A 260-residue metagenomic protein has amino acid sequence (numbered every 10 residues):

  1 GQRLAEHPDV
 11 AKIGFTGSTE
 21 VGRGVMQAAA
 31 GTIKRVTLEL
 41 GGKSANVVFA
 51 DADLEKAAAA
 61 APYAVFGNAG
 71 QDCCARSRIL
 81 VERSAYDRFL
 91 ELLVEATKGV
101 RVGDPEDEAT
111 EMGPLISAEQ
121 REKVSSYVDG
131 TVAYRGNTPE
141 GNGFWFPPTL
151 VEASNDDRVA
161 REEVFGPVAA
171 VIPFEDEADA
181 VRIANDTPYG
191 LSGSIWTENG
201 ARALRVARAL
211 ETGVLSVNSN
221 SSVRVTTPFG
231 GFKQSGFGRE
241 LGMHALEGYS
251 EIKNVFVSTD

Functional and structural regions predicted by a protein language model:
G1-A11: A structured beta-alpha segment of the ubiquitous adenosine-cofactor-binding alpha/beta core
Q2, S125, I172: A cross-family signal for key residues in well-ordered alpha-helices that form functional helical elements
R3-L4, A60, I183, V206: CheY-like receiver
A5, G24-A28, E91-L92, A207-R208 (+1 more regions): Short amphipathic alpha-helical segments
D9-V10, V47, R101, T138 (+1 more regions): Conserved C-terminal structural/oligomerization subdomain of aldehyde/semialdehyde dehydrogenase
K12, S18-N155, V217: ALDH superfamily catalytic-core signature
